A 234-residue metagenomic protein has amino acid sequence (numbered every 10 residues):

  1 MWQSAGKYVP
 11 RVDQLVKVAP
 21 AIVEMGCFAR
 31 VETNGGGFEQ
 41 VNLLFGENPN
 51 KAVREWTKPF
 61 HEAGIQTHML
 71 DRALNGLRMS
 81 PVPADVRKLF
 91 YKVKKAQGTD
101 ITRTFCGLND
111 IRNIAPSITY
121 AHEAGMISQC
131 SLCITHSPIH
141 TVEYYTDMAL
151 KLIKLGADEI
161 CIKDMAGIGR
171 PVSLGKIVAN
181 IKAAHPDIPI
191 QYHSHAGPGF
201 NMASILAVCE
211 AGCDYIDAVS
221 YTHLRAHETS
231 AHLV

Functional and structural regions predicted by a protein language model:
K17-N34, A96: Catalytic domains of carbohydrate-active enzymes, especially glycoside hydrolases
V23-E24, K95, I153, C209: Non-catalytic positions within long, well-ordered alpha-helices that form the structural scaffold/packing of enzyme
G26-F28, T99, A157, C213: A structural motif
A29-T33, I65-D71, T102-R103, S128-L132 (+3 more regions): Hydrophobic faces of well-ordered beta-strands that scaffold small-molecule active sites in alpha/beta enzyme cores
G35-P116, C133-Y145: Active-site beta->alpha loop and helix N-cap motifs at the rims of alpha/beta catalytic domains
Y91-R103, G107-H185: Hydrophobic, small-residue-rich alpha-helical packing segments that form membrane-like cores
D147, G199-A211: Catalytic cores of alpha/beta
T222-T229: Conserved small/polar residues in nucleotide/adenosyl-binding loops
